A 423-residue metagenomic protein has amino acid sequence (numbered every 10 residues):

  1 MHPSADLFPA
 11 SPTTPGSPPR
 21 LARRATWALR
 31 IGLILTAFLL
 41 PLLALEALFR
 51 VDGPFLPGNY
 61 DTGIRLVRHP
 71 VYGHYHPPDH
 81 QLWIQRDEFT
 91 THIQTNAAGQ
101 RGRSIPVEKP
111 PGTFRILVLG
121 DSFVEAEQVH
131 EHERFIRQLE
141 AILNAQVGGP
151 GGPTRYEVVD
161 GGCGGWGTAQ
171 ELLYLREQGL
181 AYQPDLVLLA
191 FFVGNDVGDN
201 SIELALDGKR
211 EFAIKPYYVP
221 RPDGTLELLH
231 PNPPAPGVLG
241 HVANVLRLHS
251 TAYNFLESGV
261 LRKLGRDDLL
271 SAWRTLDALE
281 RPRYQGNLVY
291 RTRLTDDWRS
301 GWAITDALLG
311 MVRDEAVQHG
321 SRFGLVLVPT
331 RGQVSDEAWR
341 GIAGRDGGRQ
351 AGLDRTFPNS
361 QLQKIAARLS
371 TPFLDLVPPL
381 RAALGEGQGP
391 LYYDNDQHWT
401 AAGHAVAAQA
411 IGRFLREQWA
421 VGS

Functional and structural regions predicted by a protein language model:
H2-R115, H130, A181-D185, G198-S201 (+4 more regions): N-terminal secretory targeting modules
F8, E133, P153, F192-I365 (+2 more regions): Serine-dependent acyl-ester chemistry module
E46, D121, E171, V187 (+5 more regions): Generic structural signal for small/hydrophobic residues in well-ordered secondary structure, especially within
P54-G151, L276-A278, R283, R291 (+4 more regions): Membrane/wall-proximal cationic-aromatic binding patches
R115-L119, V159, V187: Conserved beta-strand elements of the Class I
G151-L180: A conserved hydrophobic secondary-structure block that centers on an alpha-helix together with its immediately flanking
T168, L172, W302, D306 (+1 more regions): Short, amphipathic alpha-helical "lid/cap" segments that border enzyme active or binding sites
P372, Y393-S423: Histidine-centered active-site loop/cap adjacent to the catalytic His in serine esterases/O-acetyl transfer systems
